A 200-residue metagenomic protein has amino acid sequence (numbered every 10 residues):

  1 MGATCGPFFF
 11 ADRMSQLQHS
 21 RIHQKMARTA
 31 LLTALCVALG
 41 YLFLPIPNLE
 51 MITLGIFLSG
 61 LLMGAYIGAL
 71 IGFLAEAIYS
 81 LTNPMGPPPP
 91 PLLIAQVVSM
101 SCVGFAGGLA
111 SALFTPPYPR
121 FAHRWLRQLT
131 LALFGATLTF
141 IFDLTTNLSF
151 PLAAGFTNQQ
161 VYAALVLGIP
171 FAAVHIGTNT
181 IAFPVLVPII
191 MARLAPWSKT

Functional and structural regions predicted by a protein language model:
G2, G6-L35, S111-A122, L126 (+1 more regions): Membrane topogenic helices and adjacent juxtamembrane segments
F10-L62, Y66-L70: Hydrophobic transmembrane alpha-helices
A11-D12, L62-Y66, A106-P117, I190-A195: Structural signal for the C-terminal ends of transmembrane alpha-helices and the immediately following loop
A30-A34, A38, L54, L58 (+11 more regions): Residue-level signature of the transmembrane alpha-helical core of multi-pass small-molecule transporters
T33-Y41, G72, S80, G104-G108 (+2 more regions): Transmembrane alpha-helical segments of multi-pass membrane transport proteins and ion-pumping complexes
V37-M51, L74-S111, T115: Interfacial aromatic-anchored transmembrane helix boundaries in multi-pass membrane proteins
P45, E50, P88-P90, I94 (+1 more regions): Membrane-embedded alpha-helical hairpins and interfacial helices in multi-pass inner-membrane proteins
